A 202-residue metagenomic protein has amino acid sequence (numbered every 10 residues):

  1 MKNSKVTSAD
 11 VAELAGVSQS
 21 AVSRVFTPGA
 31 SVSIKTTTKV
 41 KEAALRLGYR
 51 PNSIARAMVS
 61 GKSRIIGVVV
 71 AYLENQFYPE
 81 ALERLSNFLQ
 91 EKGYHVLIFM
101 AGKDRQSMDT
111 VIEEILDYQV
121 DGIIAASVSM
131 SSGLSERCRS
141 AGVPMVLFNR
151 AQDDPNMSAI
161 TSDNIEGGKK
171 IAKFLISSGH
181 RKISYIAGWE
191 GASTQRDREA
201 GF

Functional and structural regions predicted by a protein language model:
M1-N3, L14, R46, R84-H95 (+3 more regions): Bacterial carbohydrate/catabolite-sensing allosteric modules
M1-R64: N-terminal helix-turn-helix DNA-binding module of bacterial transcription factors
Q19-R24, M58-E74, R84, F174 (+1 more regions): Short beta-strand segments enriched in small/hydrophobic residues
L47-E114, Y118-G122, A200: Amphipathic helical "hinge" segments at domain boundaries
M108, S131-L134: Short, well-ordered alpha-helical microsegments
Q119-S127, S184-A187: Periplasmic-binding protein-like
